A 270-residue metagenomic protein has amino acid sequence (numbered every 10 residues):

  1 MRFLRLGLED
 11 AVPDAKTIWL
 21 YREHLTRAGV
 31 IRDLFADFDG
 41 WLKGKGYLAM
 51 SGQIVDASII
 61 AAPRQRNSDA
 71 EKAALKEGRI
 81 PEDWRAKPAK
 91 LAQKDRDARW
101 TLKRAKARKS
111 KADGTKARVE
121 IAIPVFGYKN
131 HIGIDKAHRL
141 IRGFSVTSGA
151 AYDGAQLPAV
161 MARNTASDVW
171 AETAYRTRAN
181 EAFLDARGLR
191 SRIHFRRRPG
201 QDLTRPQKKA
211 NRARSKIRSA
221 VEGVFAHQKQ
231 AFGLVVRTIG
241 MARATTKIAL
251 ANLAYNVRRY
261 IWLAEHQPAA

Functional and structural regions predicted by a protein language model:
L4-A186: Polybasic low-complexity intrinsically disordered regions
S58-I59, H194, G200-Q201: Short secondary-structure capping/turn micro-motifs that flank functional sites
H131-G133, G143-S145, W170, R192 (+3 more regions): Structured core elements
A155, A179, G200-Q207: Short, charged, surface-exposed secondary-structure boundary motifs
T173, F195-R196, G223: Short secondary-structure boundary segments
R178, A182, A186-R187, Q207-A270: Basic, amphipathic alpha-helical segments enriched in Lys/Arg and hydrophobic/aromatic residues
R187-F195: Short hydrophobic/aromatic-enriched beta-strand-loop microsegments
